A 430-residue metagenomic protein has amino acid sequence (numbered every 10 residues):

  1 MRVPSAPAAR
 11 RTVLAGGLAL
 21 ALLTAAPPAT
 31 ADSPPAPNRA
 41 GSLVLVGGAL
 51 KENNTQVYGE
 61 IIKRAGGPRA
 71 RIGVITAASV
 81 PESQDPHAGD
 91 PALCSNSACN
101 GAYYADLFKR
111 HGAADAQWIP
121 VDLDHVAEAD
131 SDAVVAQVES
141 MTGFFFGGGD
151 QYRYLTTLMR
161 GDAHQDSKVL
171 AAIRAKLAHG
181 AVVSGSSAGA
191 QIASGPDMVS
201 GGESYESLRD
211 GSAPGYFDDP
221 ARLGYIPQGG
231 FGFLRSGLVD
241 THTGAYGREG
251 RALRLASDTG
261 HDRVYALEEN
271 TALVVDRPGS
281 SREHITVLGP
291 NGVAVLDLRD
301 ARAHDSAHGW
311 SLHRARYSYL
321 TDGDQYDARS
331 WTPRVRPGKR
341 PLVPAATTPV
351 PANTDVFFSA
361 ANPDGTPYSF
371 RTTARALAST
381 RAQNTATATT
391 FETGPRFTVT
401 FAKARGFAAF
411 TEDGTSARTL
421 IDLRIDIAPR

Functional and structural regions predicted by a protein language model:
M1-D32: Secretory targeting and sorting signals
D32-A70, V74-A98, A102, V199 (+1 more regions): C-terminal and late-domain segments of enzyme folds
R39-G41, P68-R71, A113-A116, E139-G143 (+2 more regions): Loop/turn elements at helix/coil->beta-strand transitions in domains of secreted/extracellular proteins
V44-L45, R71-T76, Q117-P120, G143-G147 (+4 more regions): Structural recognition of the beta-strand scaffold that forms the well-ordered cores of secreted hydrolase catalytic
N54-V57, N100, Y104, D130 (+6 more regions): Stable alpha-helical elements in mature extracytoplasmic
I75, E82-H87, N96, V134-G143 (+1 more regions): Long, well-ordered hydrophobic secondary-structure segments characteristic of membrane-embedded and membrane-proximal
P91-N96, R110-V135: Functional beta-strand-loop-alpha-helix junction segments that form "active/interaction loops" within catalytic
Y103, L107, E139, R153-S184 (+1 more regions): Class I SAM-dependent methyltransferase SAM-binding "motif I" and its flanking Rossmann-like core
